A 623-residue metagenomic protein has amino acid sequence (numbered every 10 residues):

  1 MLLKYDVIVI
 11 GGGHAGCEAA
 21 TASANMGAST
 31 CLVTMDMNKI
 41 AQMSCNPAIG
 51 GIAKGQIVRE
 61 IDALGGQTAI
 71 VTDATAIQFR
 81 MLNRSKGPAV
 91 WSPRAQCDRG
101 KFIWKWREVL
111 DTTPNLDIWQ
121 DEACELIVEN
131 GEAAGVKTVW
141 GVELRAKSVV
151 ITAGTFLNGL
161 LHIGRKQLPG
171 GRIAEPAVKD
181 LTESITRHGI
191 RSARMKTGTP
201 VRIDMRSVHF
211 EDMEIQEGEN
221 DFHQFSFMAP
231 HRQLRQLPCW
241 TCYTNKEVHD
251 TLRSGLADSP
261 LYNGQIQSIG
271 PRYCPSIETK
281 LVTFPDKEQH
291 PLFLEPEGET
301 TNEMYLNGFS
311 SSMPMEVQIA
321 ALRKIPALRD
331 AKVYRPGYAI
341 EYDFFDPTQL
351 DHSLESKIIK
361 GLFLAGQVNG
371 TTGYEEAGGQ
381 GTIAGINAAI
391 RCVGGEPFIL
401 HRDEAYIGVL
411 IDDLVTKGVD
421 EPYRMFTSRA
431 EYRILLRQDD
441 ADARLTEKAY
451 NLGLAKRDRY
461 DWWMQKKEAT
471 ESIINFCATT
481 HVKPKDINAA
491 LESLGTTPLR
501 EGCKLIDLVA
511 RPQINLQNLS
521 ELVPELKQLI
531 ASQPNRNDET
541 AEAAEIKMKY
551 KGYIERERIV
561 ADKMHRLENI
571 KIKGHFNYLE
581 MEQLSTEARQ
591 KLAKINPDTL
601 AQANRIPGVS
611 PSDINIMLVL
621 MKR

Functional and structural regions predicted by a protein language model:
L2-A15: Beta1/beta-strand and adjacent pyrophosphate-binding region of the FAD-binding site in flavoprotein oxidoreductases
L3-Y5, V139-S148: Core beta-strand elements of the Rossmann-like FAD/NAD(P) dinucleotide-binding domain in flavoenzyme oxidoreductases
I10, E143-G154: Short hydrophobic core segments
T21-E125, W140, T152-R172, P176 (+3 more regions): Conserved N-terminal/central alpha/beta ligand/cofactor-binding core
D36-N38, K54, E183-I319, I411 (+4 more regions): An anion/pyrophosphate-binding glycine-rich loop and adjacent beta-alpha core in soluble alpha-beta enzymes
I127-E143: Conserved beta-strand-loop-beta-strand element in the redox core of flavoprotein oxidoreductases
Y305-T371, I399-D412, N537-K591, N596: A glycine-rich dinucleotide-binding beta-alpha-beta segment and adjacent secondary-structure elements that constitute
R429, T446-N615, V619-R623: Extended, charge-enriched "interface" segments that sit outside catalytic cores
